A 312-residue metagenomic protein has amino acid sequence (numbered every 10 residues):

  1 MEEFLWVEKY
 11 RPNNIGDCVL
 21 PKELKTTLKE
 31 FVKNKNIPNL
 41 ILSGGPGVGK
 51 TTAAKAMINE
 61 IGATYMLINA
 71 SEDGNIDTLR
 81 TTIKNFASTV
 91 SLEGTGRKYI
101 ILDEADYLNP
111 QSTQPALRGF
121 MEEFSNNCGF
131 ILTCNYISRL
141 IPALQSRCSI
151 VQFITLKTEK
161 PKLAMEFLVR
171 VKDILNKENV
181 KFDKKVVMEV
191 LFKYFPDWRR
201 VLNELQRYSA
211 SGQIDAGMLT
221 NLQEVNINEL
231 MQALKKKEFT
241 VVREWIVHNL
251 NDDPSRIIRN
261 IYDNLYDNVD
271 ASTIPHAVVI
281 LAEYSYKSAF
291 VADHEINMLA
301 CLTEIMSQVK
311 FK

Functional and structural regions predicted by a protein language model:
M1-T158, E189, Q206, L281 (+1 more regions): P-loop/Walker A NTP-binding region and its immediately flanking N-terminal helices in P-loop NTPase folds
T64, T158, L175-N176, A216 (+3 more regions): Conserved beta/loop motifs at nucleotide-recognition and modification sites
C148, T155-V186: Conserved small helical "lid"/interfacial subdomain of P-loop NTPases
L168, K181-K193, L222-N226: Short conserved motifs of the RecA-like P-loop NTPase core
D183-K184, K193-Q206, F239-T240, P254-R256 (+1 more regions): The conserved phosphate-sensing helix
M188-S211, E244-V247, Y262: C-terminal helical "lid" of AAA+/P-loop NTPase domains
L202-Q232, A277-V278: Conserved C-terminal helix/linker of AAA+ ATPases
L230-K312: Helix-rich C-terminal "collar"/helical-bundle subdomain used as an assembly and partner-interaction module in RFC-like
